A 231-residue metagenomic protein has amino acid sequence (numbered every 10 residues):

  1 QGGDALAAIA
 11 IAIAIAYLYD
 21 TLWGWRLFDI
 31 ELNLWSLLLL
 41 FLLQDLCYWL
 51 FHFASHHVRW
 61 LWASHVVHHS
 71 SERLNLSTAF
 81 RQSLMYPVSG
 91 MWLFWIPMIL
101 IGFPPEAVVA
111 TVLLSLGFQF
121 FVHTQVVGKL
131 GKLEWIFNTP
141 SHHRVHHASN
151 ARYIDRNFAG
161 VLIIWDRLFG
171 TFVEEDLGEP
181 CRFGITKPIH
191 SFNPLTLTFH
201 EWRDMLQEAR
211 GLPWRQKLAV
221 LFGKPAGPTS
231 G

Functional and structural regions predicted by a protein language model:
G2, L6-A7, E31-R182: Membrane-embedded catalytic scaffold of the fatty acid hydroxylase/desaturase
G2-L6, L22, S141, F169 (+6 more regions): Generic secondary-structure transition motif, activating predominantly at the C-termini of alpha-helices
L6-A14: Hydrophobic alpha-helical transmembrane segments in multi-pass integral membrane proteins
I13-L38: Juxtamembrane/interfacial segments at transmembrane-helix boundaries in multi-pass membrane proteins
G24-R26, L50, L93, R203 (+1 more regions): Short linear interaction motif-like sites in intrinsically disordered regions of transcription factors
E179-G231: Cytosolic-facing loops and C-terminal tails of multi-pass membrane proteins
